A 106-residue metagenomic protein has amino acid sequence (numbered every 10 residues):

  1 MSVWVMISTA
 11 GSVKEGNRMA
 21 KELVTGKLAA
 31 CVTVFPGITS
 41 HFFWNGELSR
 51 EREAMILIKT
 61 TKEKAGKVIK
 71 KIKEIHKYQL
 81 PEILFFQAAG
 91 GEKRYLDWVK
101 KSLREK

Functional and structural regions predicted by a protein language model:
M1-K106: Positively charged, small/polar-rich N-terminal and surface patches that mediate targeting and assembly and bind
